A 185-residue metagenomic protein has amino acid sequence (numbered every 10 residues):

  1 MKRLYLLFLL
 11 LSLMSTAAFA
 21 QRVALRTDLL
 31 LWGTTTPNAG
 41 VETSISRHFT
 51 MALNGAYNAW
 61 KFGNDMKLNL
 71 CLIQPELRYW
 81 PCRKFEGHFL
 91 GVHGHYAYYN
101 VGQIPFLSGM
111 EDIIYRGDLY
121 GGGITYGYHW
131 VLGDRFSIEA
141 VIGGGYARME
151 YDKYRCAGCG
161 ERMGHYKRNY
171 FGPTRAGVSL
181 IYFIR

Functional and structural regions predicted by a protein language model:
T16-A20: Sec/Tat signal peptide C-region and signal peptidase I cleavage site
Q21, G33-T35, K67-I73, E86 (+2 more regions): Residues that define the transmembrane beta-barrel architecture of outer-membrane proteins
V23, H48-M51, F85, D134-I138: Repeated loop/turn-to-beta-strand initiation elements of outer-membrane beta-barrel proteins
L25-T27, V41, L53-G55, P75 (+4 more regions): Membrane-embedded beta-strand positions of outer-membrane beta-barrel proteins
L29-G33, G55-K61, Y79, G94-N100 (+3 more regions): Transmembrane beta-strands of outer-membrane beta-barrel pores
E42-S44, R78-K84, G127-V131, I181-R185: Structural signature of outer-membrane beta-barrel channels/translocons
A56-L70, Y98-D118, M149-N169: Flexible, solvent-exposed loop segments that connect beta-strands
Y170-R185: Outer-membrane beta-barrel "beta-signal"
